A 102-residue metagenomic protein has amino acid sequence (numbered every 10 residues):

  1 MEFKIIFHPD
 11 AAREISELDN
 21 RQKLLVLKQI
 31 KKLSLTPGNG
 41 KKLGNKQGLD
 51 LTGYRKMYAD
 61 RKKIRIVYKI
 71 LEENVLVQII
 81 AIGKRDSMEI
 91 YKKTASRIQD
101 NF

Functional and structural regions predicted by a protein language model:
M1-I30: Arg/Lys-rich, positively charged N-terminal/basic patches that mediate binding to nucleic acids
E2-I5, Q47-T52, K69: Acidic/histidine-enriched, beta-strand-rich ligand/metal-binding domains
P9, N45-Q47, R61, G83: A general secondary-structure junction signal
R13, K32, K84-S87: Active-site micro-motifs of SAM-dependent methyltransferase domains
E17, L33, I70: Conserved catalytic core of Hanks-type protein kinase domains
N20, K31-L35, D100: Short, intrinsically disordered, mixed-charge
K32-Y58: A short, surface-exposed loop/turn module that caps and links secondary-structure elements
Y58-R65, K69-F102: Enriched for short, Lys/Arg-rich terminal
